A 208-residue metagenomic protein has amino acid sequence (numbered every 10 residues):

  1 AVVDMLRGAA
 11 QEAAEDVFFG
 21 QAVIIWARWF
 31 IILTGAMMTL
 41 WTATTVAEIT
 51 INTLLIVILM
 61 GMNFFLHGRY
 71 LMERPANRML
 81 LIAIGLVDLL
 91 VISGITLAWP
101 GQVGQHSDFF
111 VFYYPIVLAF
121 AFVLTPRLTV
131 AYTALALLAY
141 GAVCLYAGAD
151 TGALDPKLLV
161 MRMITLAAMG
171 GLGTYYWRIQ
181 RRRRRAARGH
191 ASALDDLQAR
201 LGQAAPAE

Functional and structural regions predicted by a protein language model:
A1-F18: Short, Lys/Arg-rich, polar N-terminal cytosolic tail immediately upstream of the first transmembrane signal-anchor
L6, G68-Y70, I164-L201: Juxtamembrane or sensor-core-proximal signal-transducing alpha helices that couple sensory domains to cytosolic
F18, I25-W26, G202-E208: Signal-transducing coiled-coil linker helices
Q21-I24, P126-T133: Alpha-helical transmembrane segments and their helix-entry boundary regions
W26-A36, L59-M60, I84-G94, Y132-R185: Membrane-embedded alpha-helical segments, specifically the hydrophobic cores of selected transmembrane helices
A27-G104, F109-V117, A136-L137: Hydrophobic transmembrane alpha-helices and their membrane-interface boundaries in multi-pass, membrane-anchored
V46-T50, R74-P75, W99-V103, Y146-T151 (+1 more regions): Membrane-interfacial segments
